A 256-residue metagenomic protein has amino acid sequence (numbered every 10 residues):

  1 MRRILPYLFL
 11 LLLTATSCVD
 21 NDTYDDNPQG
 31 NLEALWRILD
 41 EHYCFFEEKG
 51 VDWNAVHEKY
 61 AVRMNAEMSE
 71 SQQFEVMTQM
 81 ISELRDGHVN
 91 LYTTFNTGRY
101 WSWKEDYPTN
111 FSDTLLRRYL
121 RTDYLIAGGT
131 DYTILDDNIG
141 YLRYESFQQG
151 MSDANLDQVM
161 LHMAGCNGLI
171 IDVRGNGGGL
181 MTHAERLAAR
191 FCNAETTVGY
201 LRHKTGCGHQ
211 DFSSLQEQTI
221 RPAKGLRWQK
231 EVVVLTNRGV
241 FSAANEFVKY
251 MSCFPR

Functional and structural regions predicted by a protein language model:
M1-D25: Bacterial Sec-dependent N-terminal signal peptides
L11-T14, C166, F254: Generic secretory/membrane-interface signal
C18-Q218, E231: Flexible, low-complexity junctional segments that flank or bridge functional domains
N176-G178, N237-A244: Gly/Ser-rich catalytic serine loop of serine hydrolases
Q218-P222, N245: Short secondary-structure capping micro-motifs at structural edges
G225-W228: Short, conserved loop/helix-junction motifs that constitute active-site signature segments in enzyme catalytic cores
A244-R256: Cyclophilin-type peptidyl-prolyl cis-trans isomerase
